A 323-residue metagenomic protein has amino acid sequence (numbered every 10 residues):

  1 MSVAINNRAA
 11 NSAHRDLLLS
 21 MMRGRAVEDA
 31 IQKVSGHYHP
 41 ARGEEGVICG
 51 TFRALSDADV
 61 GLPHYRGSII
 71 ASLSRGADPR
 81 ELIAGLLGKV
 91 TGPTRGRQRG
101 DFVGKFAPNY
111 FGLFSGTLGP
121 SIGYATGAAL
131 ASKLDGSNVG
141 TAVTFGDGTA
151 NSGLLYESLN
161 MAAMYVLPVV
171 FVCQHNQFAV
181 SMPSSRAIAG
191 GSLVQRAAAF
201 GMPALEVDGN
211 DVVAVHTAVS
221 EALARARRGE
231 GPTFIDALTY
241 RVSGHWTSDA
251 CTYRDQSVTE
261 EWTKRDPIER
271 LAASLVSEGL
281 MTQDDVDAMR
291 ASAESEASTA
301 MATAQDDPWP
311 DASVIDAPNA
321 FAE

Functional and structural regions predicted by a protein language model:
M1-G36, D57, S277, T303: Cofactor-/ligand-binding subdomain signature composed of acidic, glycine-rich, tryptophan-containing flexible loops
S2-V3, R225-E323: Glycine/aspartate-rich loop-and-adjacent alpha/beta segment that forms the canonical ThDP
D29, K33-Y165, P183-A189, V194 (+1 more regions): Cofactor-binding active-site loop characterized by glycine-rich and histidine/acidic residues
Y65-A71, F145-N151, C173-A179, N210-V213 (+1 more regions): Acidic, glycine-rich active-site loops and adjacent beta-strand->loop/helix elements that engage anionic groups
K133-S137, A189-E221, T263-R290: Conserved thiamine diphosphate
Y165-S185: A short, conserved beta-to-alpha structural element at the edge of catalytic cores that scaffolds binding
Q177-M182, M202-V207, T252-E260, D285-V286: Short beta-alpha connecting loops at secondary-structure transitions that line or flank enzyme active sites
